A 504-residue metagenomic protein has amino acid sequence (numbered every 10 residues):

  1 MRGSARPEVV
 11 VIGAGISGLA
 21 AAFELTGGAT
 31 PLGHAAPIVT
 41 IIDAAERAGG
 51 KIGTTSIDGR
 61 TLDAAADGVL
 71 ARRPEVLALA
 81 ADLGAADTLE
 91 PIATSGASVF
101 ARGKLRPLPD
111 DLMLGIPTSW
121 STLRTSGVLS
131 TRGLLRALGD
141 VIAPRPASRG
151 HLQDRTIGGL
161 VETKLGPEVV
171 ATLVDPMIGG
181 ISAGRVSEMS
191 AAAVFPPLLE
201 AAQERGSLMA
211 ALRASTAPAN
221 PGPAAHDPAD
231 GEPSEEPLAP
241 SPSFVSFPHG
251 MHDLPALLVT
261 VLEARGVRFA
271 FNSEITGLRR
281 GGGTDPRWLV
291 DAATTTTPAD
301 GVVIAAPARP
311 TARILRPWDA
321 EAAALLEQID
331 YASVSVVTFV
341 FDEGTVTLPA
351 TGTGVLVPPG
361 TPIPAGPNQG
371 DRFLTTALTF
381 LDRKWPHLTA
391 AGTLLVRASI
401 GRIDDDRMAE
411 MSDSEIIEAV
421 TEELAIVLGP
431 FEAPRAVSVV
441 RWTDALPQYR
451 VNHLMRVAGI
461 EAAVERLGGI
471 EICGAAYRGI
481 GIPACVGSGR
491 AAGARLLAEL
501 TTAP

Functional and structural regions predicted by a protein language model:
R2, D110-D111, A365-P504: Conserved flavin/dinucleotide-binding core of flavoenzymes
R2-G3, F271-A409, S414, I426-V427: Mid-domain catalytic core of redox enzymes that form a hydrophobic substrate pocket/lid adjacent to a catalytic redox
R2-S17: Beta1/beta-strand and adjacent pyrophosphate-binding region of the FAD-binding site in flavoprotein oxidoreductases
S17, R47, R309: Conserved Rossmann-like nucleotide-cofactor binding loop
T26-I57: Glycine-rich FAD pyrophosphate-binding loop
D58-S148: Dinucleotide-binding Rossmann-like beta1-alpha1 core, especially the glycine-rich loop that anchors the ADP
R72, T163-K164, G180, A305-A306 (+1 more regions): Short, well-ordered coil/turn residues at beta-beta hairpins and beta-strand->alpha-helix junctions within
L138-G277, P286: Active-site/ligand-binding neighborhood in enzyme catalytic cores
